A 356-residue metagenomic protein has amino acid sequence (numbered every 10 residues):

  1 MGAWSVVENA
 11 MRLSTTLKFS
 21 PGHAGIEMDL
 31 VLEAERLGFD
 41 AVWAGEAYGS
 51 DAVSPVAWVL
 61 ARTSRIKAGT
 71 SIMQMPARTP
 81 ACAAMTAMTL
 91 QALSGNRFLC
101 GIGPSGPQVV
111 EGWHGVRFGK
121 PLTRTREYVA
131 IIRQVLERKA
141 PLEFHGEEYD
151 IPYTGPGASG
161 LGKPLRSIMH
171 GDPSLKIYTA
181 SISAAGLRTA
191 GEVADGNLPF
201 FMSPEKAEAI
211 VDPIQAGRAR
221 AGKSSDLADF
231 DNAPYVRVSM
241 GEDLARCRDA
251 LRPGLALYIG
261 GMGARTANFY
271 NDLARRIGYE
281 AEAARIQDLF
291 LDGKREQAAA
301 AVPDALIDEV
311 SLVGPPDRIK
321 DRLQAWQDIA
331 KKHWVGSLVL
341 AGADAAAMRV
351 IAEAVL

Functional and structural regions predicted by a protein language model:
G2-L356: Active-site-adjacent structural elements that line small-molecule/cofactor binding pockets in enzymes
